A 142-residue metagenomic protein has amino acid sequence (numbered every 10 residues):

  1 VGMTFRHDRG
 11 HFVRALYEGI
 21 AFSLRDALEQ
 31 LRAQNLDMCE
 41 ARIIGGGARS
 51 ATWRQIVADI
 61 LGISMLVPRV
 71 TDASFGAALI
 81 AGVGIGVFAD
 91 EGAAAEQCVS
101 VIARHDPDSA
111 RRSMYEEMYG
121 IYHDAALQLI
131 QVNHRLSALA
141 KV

Functional and structural regions predicted by a protein language model:
V1-V142: Glycine/Thr-rich phosphate-binding loops that ligate phosphate moieties of nucleotide and other phosphorylated ligands
